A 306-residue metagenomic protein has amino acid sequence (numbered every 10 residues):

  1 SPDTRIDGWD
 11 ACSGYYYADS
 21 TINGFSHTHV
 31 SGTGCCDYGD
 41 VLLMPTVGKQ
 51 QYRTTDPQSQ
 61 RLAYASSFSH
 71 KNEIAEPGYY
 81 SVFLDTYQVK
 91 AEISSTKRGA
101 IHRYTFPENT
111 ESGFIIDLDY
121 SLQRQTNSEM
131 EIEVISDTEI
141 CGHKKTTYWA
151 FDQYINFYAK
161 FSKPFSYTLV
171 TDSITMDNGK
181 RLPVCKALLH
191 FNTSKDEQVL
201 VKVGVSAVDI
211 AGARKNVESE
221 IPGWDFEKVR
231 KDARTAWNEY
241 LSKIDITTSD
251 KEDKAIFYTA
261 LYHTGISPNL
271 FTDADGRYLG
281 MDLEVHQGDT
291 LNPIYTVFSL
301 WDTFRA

Functional and structural regions predicted by a protein language model:
S1-R305: Accessory carbohydrate-recognition regions in carbohydrate-active enzymes
